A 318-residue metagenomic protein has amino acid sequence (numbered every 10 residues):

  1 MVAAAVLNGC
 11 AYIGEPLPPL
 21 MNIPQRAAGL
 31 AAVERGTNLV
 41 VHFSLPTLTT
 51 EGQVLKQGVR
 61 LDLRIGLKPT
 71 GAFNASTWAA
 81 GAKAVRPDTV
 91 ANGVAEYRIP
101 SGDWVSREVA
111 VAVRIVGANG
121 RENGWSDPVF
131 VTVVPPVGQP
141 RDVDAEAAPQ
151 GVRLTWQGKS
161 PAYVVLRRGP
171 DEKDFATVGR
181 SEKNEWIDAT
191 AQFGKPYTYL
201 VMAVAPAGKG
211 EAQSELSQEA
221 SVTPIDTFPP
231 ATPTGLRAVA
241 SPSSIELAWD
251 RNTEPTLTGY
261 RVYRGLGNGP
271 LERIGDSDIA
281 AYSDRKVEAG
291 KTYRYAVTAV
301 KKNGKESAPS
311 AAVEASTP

Functional and structural regions predicted by a protein language model:
V6-G9: C-terminal motif of bacterial Sec signal peptides marking the signal peptidase cleavage site
A11-L55, R121-S160, F193, P206-T256 (+2 more regions): Pro/Thr/Ser/Gly-rich low-complexity, intrinsically disordered linker/stalk tracts
F43, L63, A110-I115, P140 (+10 more regions): An aromatic-rich alpha-helical recognition segment common to small helix-rich domains
P46-A75, Q157-D171, N252-L266: Solvent-exposed loop/turn segments flanking beta-strands in beta-repeat/beta-sandwich domains
L67-V85, E172-D174, E211-L216, P270: Acidic Ser/Thr/Pro-rich low-complexity disordered segments that often serve as glycosylated linkers/stalks around
P87-A91, A176-E182, E272-I279: Short beta-strand segments within Ig-like beta-sandwich modules, predominantly Fibronectin type-III
N92-I99, E182-I187, D278-S283: Short S/T/G- and acidic-enriched coil/turn segments that sit immediately N-terminal to beta-strands in beta-sandwich
I99-E122, D188-E211, D284-K305: Beta-strand-rich modules
